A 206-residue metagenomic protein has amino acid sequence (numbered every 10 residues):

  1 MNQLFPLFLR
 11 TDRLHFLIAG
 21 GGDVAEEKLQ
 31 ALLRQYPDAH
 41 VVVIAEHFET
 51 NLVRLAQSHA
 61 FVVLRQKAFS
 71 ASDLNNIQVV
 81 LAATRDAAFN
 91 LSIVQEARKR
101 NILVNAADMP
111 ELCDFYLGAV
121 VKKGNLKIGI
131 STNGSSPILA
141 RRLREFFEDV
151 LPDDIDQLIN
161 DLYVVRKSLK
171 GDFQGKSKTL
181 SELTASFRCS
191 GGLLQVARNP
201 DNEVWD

Functional and structural regions predicted by a protein language model:
M1-L55: Hydrophobic, well-ordered beta-alpha structural blocks that scaffold small-molecule cofactor pockets
H15, Q78-V79: Structural motif
D23-V24, A88, G134: Residue-level detector of alpha-helix initiation sites
A45, L64-A68, D108: Short loop/edge segments at beta-strand edges and connector loops that shape dinucleotide/nucleotide cofactor-binding
Q57-N75: Glycine-rich, highly charged phosphate/nucleotide-binding loops
V79-R85, N90-Y116: ADP-ribose/adenylate-binding Rossmann-like module
L103-D156: E1/E1-like adenylate-forming module used to activate ubiquitin-like modifiers and sulfur-carrier proteins
G134-D206: An accessory alpha-helical subdomain
